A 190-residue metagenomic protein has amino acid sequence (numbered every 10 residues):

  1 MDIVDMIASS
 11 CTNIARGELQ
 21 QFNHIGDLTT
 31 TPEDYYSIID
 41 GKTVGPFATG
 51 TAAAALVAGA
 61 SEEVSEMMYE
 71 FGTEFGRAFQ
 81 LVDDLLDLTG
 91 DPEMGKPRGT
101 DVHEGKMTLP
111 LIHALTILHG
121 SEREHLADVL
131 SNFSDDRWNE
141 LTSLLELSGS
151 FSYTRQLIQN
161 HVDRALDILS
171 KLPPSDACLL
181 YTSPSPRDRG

Functional and structural regions predicted by a protein language model:
M1-S183: All-alpha prenyltransferase/terpene-synthase fold signal
P184-G190: Single conserved hydrophobic/aromatic residue that forms the stacking wall/gate of nucleotide- or nucleobase-binding
